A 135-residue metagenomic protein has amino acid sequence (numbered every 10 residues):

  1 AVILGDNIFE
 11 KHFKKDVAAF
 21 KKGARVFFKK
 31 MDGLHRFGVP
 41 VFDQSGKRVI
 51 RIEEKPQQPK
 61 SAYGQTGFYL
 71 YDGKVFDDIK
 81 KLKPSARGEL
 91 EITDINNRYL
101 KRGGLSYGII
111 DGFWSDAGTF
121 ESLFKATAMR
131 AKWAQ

Functional and structural regions predicted by a protein language model:
A1-Q44, D78-K81: Conserved beta-loop-beta/alpha segment of the NTase-like Rossmann-fold superfamily that binds/positions NTPs
V17-A18, R48-Q135: Catalytic-core segments of class I nucleotidyltransferases/pyrophosphorylases that form NMP-activated intermediates
